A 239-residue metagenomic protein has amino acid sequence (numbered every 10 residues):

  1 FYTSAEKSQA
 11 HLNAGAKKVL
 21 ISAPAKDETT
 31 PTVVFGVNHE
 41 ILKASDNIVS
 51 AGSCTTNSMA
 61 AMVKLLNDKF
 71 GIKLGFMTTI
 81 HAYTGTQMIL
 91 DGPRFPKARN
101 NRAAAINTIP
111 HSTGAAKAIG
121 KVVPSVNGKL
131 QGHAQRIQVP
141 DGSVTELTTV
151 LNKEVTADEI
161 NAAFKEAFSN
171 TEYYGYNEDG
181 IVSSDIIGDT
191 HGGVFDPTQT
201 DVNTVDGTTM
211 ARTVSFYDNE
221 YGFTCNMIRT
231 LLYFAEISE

Functional and structural regions predicted by a protein language model:
F1-N101, D206, R229-T230, I237-S238: N-terminal Rossmann-like NAD(P) cofactor-binding subdomain of oxidoreductases, focused on the glycine-rich
Y2, N57, V155, Y221-G222: A generic structural signal for alpha-helix starts
A5-E6, A60, K117, D158 (+1 more regions): Alpha-helical elements of the RecA-like P-loop NTPase motor core of helicases
S22, A51-G52, T108, T149 (+1 more regions): Glycine- and other small-residue-rich loops at beta-strand/loop junctions that grip anionic moieties
C54, H111, N152, D218-N219: Structured loop/turn residues at secondary-structure junctions
K64, K121, K165, R229-L232: Generic alpha-helical structural context detector
G71-L74, T79-A211: C-terminal substrate-binding/catalytic lobe of Rossmann-fold NAD(P)-dependent oxidoreductases
T190-E239: NAD(P)-dependent Rossmann-like dehydrogenase/reductase catalytic/cofactor-binding core
